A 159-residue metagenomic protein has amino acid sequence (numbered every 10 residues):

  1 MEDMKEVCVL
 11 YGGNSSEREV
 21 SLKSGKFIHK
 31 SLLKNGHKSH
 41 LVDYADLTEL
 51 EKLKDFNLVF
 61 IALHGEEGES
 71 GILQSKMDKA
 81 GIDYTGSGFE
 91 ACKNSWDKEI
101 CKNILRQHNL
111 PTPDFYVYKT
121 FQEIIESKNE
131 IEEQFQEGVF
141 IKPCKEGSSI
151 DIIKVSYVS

Functional and structural regions predicted by a protein language model:
M1-E90, N94-N103, Q107, K119-E130: ATP-binding N-terminal substructure of ATP-dependent carboxylate-amine bond-forming enzymes
L10, P111, F140: Conserved beta-strand segments that form the floor/walls of ligand-binding pockets within enzyme and binding domains
S21, D114-V117, G138-S159: Glycine-rich phosphate-binding loop of ATP-grasp-fold ATP-dependent ligases
I82, R106-L110, C144-I150: Acidic/polar active-site rim loop that often engages polyanionic ligands
T85, P113-D114: A short, local hydrophobic-aromatic micro-motif
K128-I141: Acidic/histidine-enriched active-site and ligand-binding environments that engage anionic O-linkages
